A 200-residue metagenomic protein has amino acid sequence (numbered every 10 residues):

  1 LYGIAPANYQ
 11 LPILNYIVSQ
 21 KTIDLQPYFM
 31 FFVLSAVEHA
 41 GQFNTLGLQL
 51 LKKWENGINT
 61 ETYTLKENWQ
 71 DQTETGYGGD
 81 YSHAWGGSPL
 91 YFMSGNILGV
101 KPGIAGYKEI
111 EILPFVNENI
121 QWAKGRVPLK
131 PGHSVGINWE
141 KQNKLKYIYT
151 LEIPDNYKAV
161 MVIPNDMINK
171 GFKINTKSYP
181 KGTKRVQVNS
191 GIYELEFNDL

Functional and structural regions predicted by a protein language model:
L1-A7, F32-A40, S94-V100, P164: Well-ordered alpha-helical scaffold segments within catalytic/enzyme domains
L1-Y16, A105-F115: Short secondary-structure boundary segments
I4-D24, A40-E61: Long, well-ordered core segments of solenoidal/helical folds
I13-F31, E74-W85: Solvent-exposed loop and edge beta-strand segments that line ligand/cofactor-binding and catalytic clefts
N44-L200: Non-catalytic C-terminal accessory modules of carbohydrate-active enzymes
